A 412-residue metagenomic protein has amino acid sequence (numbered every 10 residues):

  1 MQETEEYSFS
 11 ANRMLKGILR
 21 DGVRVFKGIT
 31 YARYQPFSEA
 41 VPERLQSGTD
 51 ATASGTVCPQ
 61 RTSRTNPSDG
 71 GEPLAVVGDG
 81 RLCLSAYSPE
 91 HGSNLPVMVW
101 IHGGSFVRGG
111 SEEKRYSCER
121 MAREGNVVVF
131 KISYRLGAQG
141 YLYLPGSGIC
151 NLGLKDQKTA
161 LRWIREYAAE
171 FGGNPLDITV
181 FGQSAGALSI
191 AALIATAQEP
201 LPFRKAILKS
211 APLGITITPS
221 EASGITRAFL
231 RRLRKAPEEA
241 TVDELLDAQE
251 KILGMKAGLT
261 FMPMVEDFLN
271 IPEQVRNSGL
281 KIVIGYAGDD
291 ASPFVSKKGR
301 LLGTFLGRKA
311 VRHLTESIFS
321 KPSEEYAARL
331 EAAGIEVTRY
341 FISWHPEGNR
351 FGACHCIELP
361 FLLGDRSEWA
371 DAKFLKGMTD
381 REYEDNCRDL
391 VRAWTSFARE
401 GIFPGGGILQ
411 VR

Functional and structural regions predicted by a protein language model:
M1-S147, P175, A372-L390, T395-G405: Non-catalytic accessory segments of hydrolases
E72, E166, P200, K205 (+2 more regions): Substrate-access "cap/lid" subdomains that shape and gate the entrance to catalytic or ligand-binding pockets
R81, G148-E170: Alpha/beta-hydrolase active-site loop
S93-V97, G125-V128, N174-I178, L201-K205 (+2 more regions): Loop/turn elements at helix/coil->beta-strand transitions in domains of secreted/extracellular proteins
G103-G104, L152-D156, S184-A187: Active-site loop->helix "elbow" adjoining a glycine-rich segment at hydrolase catalytic centers
I164, F171-S184: Alpha/beta-hydrolase fold nucleophile elbow
A187-E199: Short glycine-enriched nucleophile-adjacent loop and the immediately C-terminal alpha-helix near the catalytic center
V295-S296, A328-R412: Mobile gating loops/cap/lid regions near enzyme active sites that modulate substrate access
